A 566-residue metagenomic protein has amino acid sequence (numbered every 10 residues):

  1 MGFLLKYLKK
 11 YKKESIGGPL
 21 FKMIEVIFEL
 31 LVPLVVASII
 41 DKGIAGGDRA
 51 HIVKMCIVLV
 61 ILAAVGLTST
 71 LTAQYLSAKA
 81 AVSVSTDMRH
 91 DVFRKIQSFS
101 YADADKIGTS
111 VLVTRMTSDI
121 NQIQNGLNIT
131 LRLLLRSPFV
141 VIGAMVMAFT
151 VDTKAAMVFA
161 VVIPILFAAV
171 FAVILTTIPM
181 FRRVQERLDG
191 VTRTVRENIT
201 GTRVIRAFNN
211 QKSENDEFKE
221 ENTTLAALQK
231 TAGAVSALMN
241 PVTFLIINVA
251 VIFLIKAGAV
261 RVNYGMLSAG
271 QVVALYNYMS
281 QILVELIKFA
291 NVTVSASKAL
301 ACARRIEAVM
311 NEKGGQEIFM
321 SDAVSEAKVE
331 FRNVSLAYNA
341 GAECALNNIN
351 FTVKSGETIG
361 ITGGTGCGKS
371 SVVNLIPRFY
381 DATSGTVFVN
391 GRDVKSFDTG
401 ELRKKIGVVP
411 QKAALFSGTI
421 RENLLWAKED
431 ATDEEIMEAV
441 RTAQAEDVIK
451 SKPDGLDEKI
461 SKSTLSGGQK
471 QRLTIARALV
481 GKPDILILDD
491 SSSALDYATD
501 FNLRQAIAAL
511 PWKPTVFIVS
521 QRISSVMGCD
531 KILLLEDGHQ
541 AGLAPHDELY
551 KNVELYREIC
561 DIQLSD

Functional and structural regions predicted by a protein language model:
G2, K13-L34, M55, L59 (+5 more regions): Alpha-helical segments in transporter systems
K9, S15-T72, L76, F149-K154 (+3 more regions): Transmembrane helix-loop-helix hairpins at lipid-water interfaces of multipass membrane proteins, especially the type-1
K10, E14-I27, V58, L62 (+3 more regions): Transmembrane helices of ABC transporter permease
K10-K13, S98-A102, S118-L127, L131 (+8 more regions): An intracellular "coupling" helix at the cytosolic face of ABC transporter transmembrane type-1 domains
L20-F21, E25-D41, L62-T109, V113 (+10 more regions): Juxtamembrane helix-loop junctions of ABC transporter transmembrane domains
D48-K54, M147-V161, T231-R304, V309-M310: Helix-loop-helix
V324-D566: ABC-type nucleotide-binding domain
